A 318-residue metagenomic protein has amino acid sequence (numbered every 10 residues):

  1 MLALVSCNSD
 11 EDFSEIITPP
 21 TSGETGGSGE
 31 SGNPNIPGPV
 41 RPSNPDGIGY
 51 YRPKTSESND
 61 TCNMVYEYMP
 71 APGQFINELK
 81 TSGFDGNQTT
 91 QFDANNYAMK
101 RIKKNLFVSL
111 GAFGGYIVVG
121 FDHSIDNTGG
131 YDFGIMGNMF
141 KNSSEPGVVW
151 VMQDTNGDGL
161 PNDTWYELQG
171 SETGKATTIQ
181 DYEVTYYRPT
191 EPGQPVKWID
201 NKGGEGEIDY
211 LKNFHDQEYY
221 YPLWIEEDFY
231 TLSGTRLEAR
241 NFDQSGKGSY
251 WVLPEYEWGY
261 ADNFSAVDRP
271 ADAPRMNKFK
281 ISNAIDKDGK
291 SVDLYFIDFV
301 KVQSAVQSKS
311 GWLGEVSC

Functional and structural regions predicted by a protein language model:
L4-S6: C-terminal motif of bacterial Sec signal peptides marking the signal peptidase cleavage site
N8-E11: Bacterial signal peptide processing site
S14-P20: Acidic, glycine-rich segments characteristic of secretory precursors and extracytoplasmic regions
P20-G26: Ser/Thr/Pro/Gly-rich low-complexity, intrinsically disordered segments
G26-E145, Q169-C318: A domain-level signal for the mature, folded cores of soluble proteins
W150-D154: Predominantly extracellular/luminal cell-surface or secreted proteins
T155-T164: Acidic, glycine-anchored loop motifs typical of Ca2+
